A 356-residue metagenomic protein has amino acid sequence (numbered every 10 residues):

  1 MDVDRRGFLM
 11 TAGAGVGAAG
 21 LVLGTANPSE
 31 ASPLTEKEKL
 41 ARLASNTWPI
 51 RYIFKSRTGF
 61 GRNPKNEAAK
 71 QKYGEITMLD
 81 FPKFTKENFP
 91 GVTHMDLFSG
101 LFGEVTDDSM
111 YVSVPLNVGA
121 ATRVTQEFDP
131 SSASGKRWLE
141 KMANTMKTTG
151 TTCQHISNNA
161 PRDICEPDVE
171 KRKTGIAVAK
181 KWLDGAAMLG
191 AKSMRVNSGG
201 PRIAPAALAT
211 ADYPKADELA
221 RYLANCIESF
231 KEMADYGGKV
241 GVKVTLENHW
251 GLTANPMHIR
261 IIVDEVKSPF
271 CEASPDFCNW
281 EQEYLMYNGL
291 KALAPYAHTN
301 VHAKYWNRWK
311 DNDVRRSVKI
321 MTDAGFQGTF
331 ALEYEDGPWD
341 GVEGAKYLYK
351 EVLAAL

Functional and structural regions predicted by a protein language model:
D2-S193, D217-A224, G238, S268 (+6 more regions): N-terminal pre-domain/capping segments
A44-N46, T245, A331: Conserved Rossmann-like nucleotide-binding pocket used by diverse enzymes that bind dinucleotide cofactors
R57, P214, A220-D323: Acidic/histidine-rich catalytic cores of soluble enzymes
T151, V242, A324-G328: A short helix->loop->beta-strand "cap" motif at the edges of active sites that frequently abuts
A186-D212, V240-H249: Active-site groove signature of glycoside hydrolases
R202, A254, A331: Short, flexible micro-motifs
P205, T253, D340-G341: Extracytoplasmic/secreted cell-surface and envelope-processing proteins
T329-E335: Short acidic/histidine-rich active-site segments
